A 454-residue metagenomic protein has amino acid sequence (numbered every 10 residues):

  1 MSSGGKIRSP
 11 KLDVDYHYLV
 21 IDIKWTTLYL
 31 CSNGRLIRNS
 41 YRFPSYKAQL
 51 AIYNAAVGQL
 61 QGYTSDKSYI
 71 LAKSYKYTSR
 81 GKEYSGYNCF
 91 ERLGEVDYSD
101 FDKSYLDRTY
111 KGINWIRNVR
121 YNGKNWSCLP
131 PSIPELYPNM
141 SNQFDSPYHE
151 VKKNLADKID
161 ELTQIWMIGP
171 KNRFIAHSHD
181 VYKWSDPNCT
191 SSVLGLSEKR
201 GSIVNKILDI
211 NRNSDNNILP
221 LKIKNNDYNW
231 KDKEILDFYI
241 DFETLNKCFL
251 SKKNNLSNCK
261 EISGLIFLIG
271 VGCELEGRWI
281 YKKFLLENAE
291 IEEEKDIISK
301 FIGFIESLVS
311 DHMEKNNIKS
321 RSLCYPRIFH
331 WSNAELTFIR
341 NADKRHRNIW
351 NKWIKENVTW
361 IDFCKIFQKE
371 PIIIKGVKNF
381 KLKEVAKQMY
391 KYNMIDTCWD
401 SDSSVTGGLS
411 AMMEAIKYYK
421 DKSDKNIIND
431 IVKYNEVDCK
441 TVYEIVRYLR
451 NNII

Functional and structural regions predicted by a protein language model:
M1, I235-N246, D362: Two-metal-ion RNase H-like nuclease active-site motif
M1-V119, G123, Y281-S410: Conserved DEDDh/DEDDy metal-dependent 3′-5′ exonuclease domain
S2-L12, L219-I235, K319: A short acidic-Thr-Gly-centered motif at the start of a beta-strand
G4-G5, C31, N172-A176, W184-D186 (+1 more regions): Short helix/loop capping segments that flank catalytic or ligand/cofactor-binding pockets
I52, A56, K67-S74, E83-Q164 (+3 more regions): Acidic, Mg2+-coordinating catalytic module of metal-dependent nucleases/exonucleases that use a two-metal-ion mechanism
K158-N205: Helix-hairpin-helix
L194-N229: Charged, flexible boundary elements
F242-S299: Metal-dependent catalytic core segments for phosphate chemistry
